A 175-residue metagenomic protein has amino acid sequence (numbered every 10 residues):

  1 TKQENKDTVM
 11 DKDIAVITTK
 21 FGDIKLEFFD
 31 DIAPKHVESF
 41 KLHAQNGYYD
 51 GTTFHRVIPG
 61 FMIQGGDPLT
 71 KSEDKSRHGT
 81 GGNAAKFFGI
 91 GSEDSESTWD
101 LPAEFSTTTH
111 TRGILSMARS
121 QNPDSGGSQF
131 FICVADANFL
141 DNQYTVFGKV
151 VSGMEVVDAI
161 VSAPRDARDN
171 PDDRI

Functional and structural regions predicted by a protein language model:
T1-I175: Cyclophilin-like peptidyl-prolyl cis-trans isomerases
